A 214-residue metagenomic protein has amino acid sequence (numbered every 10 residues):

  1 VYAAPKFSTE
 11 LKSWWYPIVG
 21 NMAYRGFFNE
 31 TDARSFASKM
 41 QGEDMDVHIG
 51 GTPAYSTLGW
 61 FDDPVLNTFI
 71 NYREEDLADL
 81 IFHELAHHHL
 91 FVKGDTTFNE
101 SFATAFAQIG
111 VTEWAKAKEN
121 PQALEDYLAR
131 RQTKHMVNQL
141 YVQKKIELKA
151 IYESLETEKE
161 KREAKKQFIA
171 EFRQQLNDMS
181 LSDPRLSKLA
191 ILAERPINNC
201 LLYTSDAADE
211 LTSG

Functional and structural regions predicted by a protein language model:
V1-K134: Acidic/His-rich structured neighborhood in mature extracellular/periplasmic domains
A3-S8, T68-I70, T133-K144, Q175-L181 (+1 more regions): Short, charged low-complexity intrinsically disordered segments located at boundaries of structured domains
F36, V111-A115, L148, F172 (+2 more regions): Generic structural signal of hydrophobic/aromatic residues within well-ordered alpha-helices of folded domains
L85, G110, W114, K118 (+2 more regions): Alpha-helix capping/termination and helix-coil
L124-I169, R173: Long, amphipathic alpha-helical stalk/connector segments used for oligomerization, subunit docking, or mechanical
K166-S205: An amphipathic alpha-helical core segment
Y203-G214: Single conserved hydrophobic/aromatic residue that forms the stacking wall/gate of nucleotide- or nucleobase-binding
